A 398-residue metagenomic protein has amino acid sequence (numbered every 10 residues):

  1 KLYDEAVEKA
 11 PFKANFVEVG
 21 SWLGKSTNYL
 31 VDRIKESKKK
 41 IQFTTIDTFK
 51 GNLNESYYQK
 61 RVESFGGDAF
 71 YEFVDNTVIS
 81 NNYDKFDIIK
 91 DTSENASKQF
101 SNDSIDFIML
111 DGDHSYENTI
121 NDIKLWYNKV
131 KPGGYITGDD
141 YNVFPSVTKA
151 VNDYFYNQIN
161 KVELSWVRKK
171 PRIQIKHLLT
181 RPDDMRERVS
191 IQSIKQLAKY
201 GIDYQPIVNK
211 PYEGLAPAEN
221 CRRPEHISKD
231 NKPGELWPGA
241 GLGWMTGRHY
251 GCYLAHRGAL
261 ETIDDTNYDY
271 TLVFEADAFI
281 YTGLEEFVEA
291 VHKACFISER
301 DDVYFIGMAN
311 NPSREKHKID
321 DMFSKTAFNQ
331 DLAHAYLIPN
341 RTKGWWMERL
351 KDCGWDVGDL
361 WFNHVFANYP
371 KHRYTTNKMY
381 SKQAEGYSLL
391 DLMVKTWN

Functional and structural regions predicted by a protein language model:
K1: Conserved SAM-binding loop and adjacent beta-strand
D4-I173, A276-F279, G283-F287, S313-R314: S-adenosylmethionine/decaboxylated-SAM
R172-F274, A278-N398: An acidic/histidine-cluster motif and surrounding catalytic segment that typifies divalent-metal-assisted enzyme active
